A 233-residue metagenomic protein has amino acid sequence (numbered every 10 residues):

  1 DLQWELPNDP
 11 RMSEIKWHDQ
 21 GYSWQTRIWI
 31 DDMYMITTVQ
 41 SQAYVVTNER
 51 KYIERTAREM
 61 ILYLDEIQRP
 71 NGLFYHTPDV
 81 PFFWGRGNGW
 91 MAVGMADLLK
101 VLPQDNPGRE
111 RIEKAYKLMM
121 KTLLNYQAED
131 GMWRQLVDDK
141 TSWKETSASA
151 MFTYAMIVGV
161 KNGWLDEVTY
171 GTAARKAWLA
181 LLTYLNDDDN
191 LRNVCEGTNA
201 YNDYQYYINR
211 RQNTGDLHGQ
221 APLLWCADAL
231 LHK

Functional and structural regions predicted by a protein language model:
D1-E14, R50-L73, E113-M132, A173-N190: Long, well-ordered core segments of solenoidal/helical folds
D9-P10, D139, W143-K144, A148-K233: CBM-like carbohydrate-recognition segments
S13-D31, N71-W90, D130-M151, N190-T214: Carbohydrate-binding/catalytic loop surfaces
I15-T47, R58, L62, E66 (+5 more regions): Active-site lining segments of carbohydrate-active enzymes
M35-E49, A92-P107, M151-L165, P222-K233: Well-ordered alpha-helical scaffold segments within catalytic/enzyme domains
F82, R86, P103, P107-K114 (+3 more regions): A short glycine-/small-residue-rich loop at the edge of a beta-strand within enzyme catalytic domains
A92-V137: Oxyanion-binding "anion nests"
